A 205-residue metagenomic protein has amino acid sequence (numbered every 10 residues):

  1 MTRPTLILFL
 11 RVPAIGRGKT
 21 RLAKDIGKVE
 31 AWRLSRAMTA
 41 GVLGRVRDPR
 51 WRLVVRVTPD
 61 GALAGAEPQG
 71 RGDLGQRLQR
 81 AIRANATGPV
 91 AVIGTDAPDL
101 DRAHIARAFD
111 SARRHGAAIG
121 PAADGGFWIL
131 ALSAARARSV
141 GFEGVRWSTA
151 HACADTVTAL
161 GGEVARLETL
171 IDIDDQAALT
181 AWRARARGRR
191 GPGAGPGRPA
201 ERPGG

Functional and structural regions predicted by a protein language model:
M1-L22: N-terminal nucleotide-binding beta1-loop-alpha1 segment
R33-W51: A short, N-terminal amphipathic alpha-helix
V55-G61: Short, polar loop motifs at secondary-structure junctions
A62-V90, T149: Short phosphate-binding loop-to-helix
I93-T95: Active-site acidic Asp-centered loop
L100-G126: Conserved donor-nucleotide/metal-binding helix-loop-beta segment in metal-dependent transferases, i.e., the alpha-helix
A131, A135-V157: Short, glycine-/small-residue-rich phosphate/pyrophosphate-handling segment
A154-G205: Conserved alpha/beta core of the MobA/IspD/sugar-nucleotide pyrophosphorylase nucleotidyltransferase superfamily
